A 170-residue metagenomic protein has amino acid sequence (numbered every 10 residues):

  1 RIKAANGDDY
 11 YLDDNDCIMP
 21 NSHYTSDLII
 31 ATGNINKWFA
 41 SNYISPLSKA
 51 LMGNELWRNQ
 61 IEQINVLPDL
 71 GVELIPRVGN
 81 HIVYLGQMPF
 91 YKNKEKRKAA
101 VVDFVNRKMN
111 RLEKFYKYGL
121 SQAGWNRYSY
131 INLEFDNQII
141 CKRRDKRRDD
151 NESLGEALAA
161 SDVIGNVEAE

Functional and structural regions predicted by a protein language model:
R1-E170: Charged, solvent-exposed interaction patches on well-folded alpha/beta domains that mediate macromolecular contacts
